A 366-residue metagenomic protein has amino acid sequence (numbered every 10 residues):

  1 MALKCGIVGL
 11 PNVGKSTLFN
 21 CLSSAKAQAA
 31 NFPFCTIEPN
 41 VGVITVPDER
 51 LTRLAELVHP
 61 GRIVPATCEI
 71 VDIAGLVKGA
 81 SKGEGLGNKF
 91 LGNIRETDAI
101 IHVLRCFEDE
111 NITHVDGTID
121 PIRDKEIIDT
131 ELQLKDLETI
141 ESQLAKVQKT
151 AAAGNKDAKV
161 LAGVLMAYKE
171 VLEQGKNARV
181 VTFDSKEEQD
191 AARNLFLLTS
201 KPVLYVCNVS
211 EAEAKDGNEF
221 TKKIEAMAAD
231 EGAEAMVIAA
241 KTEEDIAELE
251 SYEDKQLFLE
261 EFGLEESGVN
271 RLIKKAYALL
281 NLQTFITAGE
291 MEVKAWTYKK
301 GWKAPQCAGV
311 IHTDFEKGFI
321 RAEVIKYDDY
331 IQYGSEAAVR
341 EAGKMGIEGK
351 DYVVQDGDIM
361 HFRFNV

Functional and structural regions predicted by a protein language model:
M1-T113, E141-Q143, V147: Conserved G1/Walker A P-loop phosphate-binding module
A2-V8, V13, F19, K146-V353 (+2 more regions): C-terminal-of-GTPase-core extension/linker across diverse P-loop GTPases
S24-A25, R50-L51, G75-V77, R105-N111 (+5 more regions): Conserved nucleotide-binding/hydrolysis micro-motifs of P-loop NTPases
A30-N31, I112-D116, G217-E219, L249: Short amphipathic alpha-helical segments
F34, D48-L51, V64-I70, E84-D98 (+8 more regions): Amphipathic alpha-helical transducer elements in NTP-driven molecular machines
L76-K82, G117-L132, A151-K156, A212 (+1 more regions): Flexible beta-alpha connector loops of hexameric P-loop NTPases
R95, A99-H102, F107-K135, T139-S142 (+2 more regions): Switch/coupling subdomain of P-loop NTPase systems
